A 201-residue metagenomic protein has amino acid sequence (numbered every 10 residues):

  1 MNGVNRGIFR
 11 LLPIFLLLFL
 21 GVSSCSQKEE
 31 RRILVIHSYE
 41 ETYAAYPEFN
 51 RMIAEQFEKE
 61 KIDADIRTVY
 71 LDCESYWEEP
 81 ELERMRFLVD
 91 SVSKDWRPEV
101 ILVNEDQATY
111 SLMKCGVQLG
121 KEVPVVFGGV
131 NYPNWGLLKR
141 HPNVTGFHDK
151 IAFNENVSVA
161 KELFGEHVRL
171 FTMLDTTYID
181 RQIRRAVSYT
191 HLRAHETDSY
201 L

Functional and structural regions predicted by a protein language model:
P13-G21: Bacterial N-terminal signal peptides
G21-E30: Bacterial Sec-dependent signal peptides at the C-terminal "C-region" and cleavage site
I33, T145-Y189: An alpha-beta-alpha
V35-H37, K94-E105, V126, R169-L174 (+1 more regions): Periplasmic-binding protein-like
I36-M52, R67-E78: Extracytoplasmic "Venus flytrap"
E79-R97, C115: Short, well-structured alpha-helical segments in soluble
K114-L163: Extracytoplasmic ligand/sensor domains, especially the bilobed periplasmic-binding protein
T190-T197: Conserved small/polar residues in nucleotide/adenosyl-binding loops
